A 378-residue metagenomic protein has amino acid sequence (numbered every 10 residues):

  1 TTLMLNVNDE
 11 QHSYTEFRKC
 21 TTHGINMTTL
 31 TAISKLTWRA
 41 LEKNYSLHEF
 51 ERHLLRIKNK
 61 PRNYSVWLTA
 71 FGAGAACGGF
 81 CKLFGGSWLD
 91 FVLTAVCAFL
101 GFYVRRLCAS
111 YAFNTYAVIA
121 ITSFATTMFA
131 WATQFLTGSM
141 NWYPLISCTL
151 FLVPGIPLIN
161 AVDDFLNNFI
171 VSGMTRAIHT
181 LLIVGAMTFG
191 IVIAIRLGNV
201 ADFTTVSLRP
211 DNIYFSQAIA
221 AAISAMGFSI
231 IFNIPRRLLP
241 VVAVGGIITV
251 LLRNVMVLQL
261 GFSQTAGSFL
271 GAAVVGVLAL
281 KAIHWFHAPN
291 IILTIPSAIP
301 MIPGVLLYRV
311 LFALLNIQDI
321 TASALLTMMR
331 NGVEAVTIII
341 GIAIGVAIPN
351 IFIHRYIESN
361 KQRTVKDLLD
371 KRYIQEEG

Functional and structural regions predicted by a protein language model:
T1-K58: Soluble N-terminal domains of membrane-associated systems
N63-N160, V241: Core alpha-helical transmembrane segments of integral membrane proteins
W67-F71, F91-V96, A117-I121, I146 (+8 more regions): Hydrophobic alpha-helical transmembrane segments
A73-G74, T94-Y111, I119, S123-M128 (+3 more regions): Conserved mixed alpha/beta catalytic, RNA-binding, or beta-rich assembly cores of soluble enzyme, regulatory
C81-C97, N141-P154, T205-A220, G261-A273 (+1 more regions): Structural signature of hydrophobic alpha-helical transmembrane segments
L136-M140, G198-N212, N316-M329: Membrane-interface helix termini and inter-helical loops of multi-pass transporters
L145-T149, N160-G185, Q259-G378: C-terminal transmembrane helix-loop-helix hairpin of multi-pass membrane proteins
V162-S229: Membrane-embedded hairpin module used as a gating/binding unit in multi-pass transport and secretion proteins
